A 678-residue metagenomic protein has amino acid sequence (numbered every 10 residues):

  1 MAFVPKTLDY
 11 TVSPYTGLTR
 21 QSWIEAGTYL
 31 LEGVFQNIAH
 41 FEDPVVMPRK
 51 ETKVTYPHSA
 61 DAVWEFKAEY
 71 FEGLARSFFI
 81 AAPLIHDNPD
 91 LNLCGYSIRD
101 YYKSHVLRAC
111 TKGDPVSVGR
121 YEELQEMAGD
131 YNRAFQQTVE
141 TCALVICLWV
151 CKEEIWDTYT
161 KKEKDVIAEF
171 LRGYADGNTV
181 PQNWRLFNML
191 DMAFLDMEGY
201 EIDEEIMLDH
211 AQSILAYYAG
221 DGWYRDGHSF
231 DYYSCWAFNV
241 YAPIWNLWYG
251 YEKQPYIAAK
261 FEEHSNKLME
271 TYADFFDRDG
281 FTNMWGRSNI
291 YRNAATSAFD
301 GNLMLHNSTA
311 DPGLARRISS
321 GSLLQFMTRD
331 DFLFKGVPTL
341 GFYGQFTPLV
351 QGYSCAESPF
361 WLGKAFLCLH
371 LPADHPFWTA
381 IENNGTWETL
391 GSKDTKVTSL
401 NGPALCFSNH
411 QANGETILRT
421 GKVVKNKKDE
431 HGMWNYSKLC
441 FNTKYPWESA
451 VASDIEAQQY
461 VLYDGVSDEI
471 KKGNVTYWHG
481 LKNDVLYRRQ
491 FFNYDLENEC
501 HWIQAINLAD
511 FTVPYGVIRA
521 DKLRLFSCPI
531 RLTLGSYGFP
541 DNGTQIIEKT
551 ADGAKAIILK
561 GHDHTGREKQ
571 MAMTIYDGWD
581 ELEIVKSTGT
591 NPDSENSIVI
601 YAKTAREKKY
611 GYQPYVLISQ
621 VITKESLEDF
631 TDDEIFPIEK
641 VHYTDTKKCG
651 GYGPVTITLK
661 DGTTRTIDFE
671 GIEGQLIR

Functional and structural regions predicted by a protein language model:
M1-A2, R678: Mature N-terminal, pre-catalytic/accessory segment of carbohydrate-active enzymes
A2-E72, D100-H105, D114-P115: Low-complexity, Ser/Thr/Pro/Gly-enriched N-terminal "stalk/linker" regions
T52-A62, Y343-F346, N384-L390, H501-I503: Short linear interaction motifs
Y70-F71, F79-L91, G95-D300: Aromatic-lined, polymer-binding surfaces characteristic of secreted/periplasmic polysaccharide-degrading enzymes
G113-E126, I167, D277-M284, I290-K428: Carbohydrate-active enzyme catalytic cores, enriched for enzymes that act on polyanionic acidic polysaccharides
Y256-I257, R287, D311-I318, H375-E382 (+3 more regions): Composition- and surface-driven signal marking solvent-exposed, interaction-prone regions in large proteins
W387, G391-T476: Low-complexity, glycine/alanine/valine/leucine- and proline-rich hydrophobic stretches
C440, D454-R678: Extended repeat-based interaction scaffolds and adjacent low-complexity, acidic/S/T/P-biased segments that form broad
